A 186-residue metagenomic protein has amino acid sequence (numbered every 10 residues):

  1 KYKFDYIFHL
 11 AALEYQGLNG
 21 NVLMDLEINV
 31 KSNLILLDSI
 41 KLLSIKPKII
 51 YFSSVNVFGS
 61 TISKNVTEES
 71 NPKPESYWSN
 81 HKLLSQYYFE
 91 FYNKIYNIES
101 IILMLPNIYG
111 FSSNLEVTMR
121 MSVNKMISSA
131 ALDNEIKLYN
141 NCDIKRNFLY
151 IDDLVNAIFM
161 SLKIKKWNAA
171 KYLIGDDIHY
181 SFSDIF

Functional and structural regions predicted by a protein language model:
K1-I28: NAD(P)H-binding glycine-rich loop region in Rossmannoid oxidoreductase-like domains and their noncatalytic homologs
Y6, M24-I35, P72, S76 (+2 more regions): Glycine-rich NAD(P)-binding loop of the Rossmann-fold in SDR/ketoreductase-type enzymes
I7-H9, I35-S76: Conserved Rossmann-fold NAD(P)-dependent oxidoreductase catalytic core, especially the SDR/UDP-sugar
H9, K48-S53, V57, I101-N107 (+2 more regions): Structural signature of the Rossmann-like NAD(P)-dependent dehydrogenase/reductase core
G17-M24, S60-N65, N114-L115: Conserved catalytic-core motifs of eukaryotic protein kinase domains, centered on the activation segment
N33-L34, L83-E90, V123-I127, N156: Conserved active-site helix of classical SDR/Rossmann-fold NAD(P)-dependent CH-OH oxidoreductases
S60-I62, E75-P106, S129-L132: Active-site Tyr-X1-5-Lys
L83, Y96, I108-N124, N134 (+4 more regions): Glycine/proline-rich active-site loop of Rossmann-fold NAD(P)-dependent oxidoreductases
